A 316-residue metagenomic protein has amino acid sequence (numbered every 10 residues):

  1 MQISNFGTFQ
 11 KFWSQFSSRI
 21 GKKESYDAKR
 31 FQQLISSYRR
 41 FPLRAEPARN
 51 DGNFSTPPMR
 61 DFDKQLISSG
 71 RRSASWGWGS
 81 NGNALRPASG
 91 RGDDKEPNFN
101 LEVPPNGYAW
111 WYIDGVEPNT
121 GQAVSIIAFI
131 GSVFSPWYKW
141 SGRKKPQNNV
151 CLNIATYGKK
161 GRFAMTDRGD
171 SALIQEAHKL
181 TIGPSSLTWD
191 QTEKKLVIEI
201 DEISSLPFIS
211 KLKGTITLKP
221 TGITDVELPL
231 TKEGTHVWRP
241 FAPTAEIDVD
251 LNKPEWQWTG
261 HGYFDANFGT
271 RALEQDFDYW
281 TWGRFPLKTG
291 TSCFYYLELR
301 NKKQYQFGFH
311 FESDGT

Functional and structural regions predicted by a protein language model:
Q2, Q15, R19, K23-S25 (+2 more regions): A cross-taxon signal for low-complexity, glycine/charged-rich
I3-G7: Short, compositionally biased, intrinsically disordered N-terminal export/targeting signals, typified by the non-Sec
T8-S14, S18, Q33, S37-Y38 (+3 more regions): Generic detector of N-terminal low-structure segments
G21-S25, R39, K194: Short, flexible coil/linker elements and helix-boundary hinge sites characteristic of intrinsically disordered
S25, S37, N50-G52, G107 (+2 more regions): Intrinsically disordered, low-complexity N-terminal regions enriched in serine/proline/glycine with scattered basic
D27, R44-P47, S73, E117: Residue-level detector of intrinsically disordered, flexible termini and proteolytic processing junctions
R60-T316: Structured soluble/peripheral alpha/beta segments that form catalytic or ligand/cofactor-binding pockets
